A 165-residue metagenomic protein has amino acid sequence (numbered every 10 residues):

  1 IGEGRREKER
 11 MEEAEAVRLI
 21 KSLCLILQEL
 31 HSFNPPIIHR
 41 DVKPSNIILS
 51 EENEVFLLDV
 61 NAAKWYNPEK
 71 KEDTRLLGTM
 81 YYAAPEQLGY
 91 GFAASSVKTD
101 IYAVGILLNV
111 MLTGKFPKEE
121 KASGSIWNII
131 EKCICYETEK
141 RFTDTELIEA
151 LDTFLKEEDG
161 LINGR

Functional and structural regions predicted by a protein language model:
H31-L49: Catalytic-loop of the protein kinase fold
N46-D59: Conserved protein kinase catalytic/activation segment
D73-Q87: Conserved activation segment of eukaryotic-like protein kinases, specifically the C-terminal portion of the activation
Q87-V97: Conserved end of the kinase activation segment
D100: Conserved catalytic-loop aspartate of Hanks-type protein kinases
C135-T145: A conserved short helix/loop substructure at the end of the activation segment of eukaryotic-like protein kinase domains
E146-L161: Terminal C-lobe "cap" of eukaryotic-type protein kinase domains
